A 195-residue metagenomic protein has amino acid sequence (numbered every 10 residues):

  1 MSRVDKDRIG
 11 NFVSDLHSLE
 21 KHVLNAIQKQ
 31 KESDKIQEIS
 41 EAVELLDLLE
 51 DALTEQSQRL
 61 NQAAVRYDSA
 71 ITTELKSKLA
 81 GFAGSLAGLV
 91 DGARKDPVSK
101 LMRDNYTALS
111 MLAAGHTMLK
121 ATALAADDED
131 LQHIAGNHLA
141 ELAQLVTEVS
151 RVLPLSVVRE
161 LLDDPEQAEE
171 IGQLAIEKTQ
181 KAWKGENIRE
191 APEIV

Functional and structural regions predicted by a protein language model:
V4-Q37, S99-A126: Alpha-helical bundle segments that constitute or directly flank the non-heme di-iron/ferroxidase center
I9-V13, K35-E41, L45-L46, R59 (+1 more regions): Soluble, non-transmembrane catalytic domains of enzymes that act on hydrophobic metabolites at membranes
S14, S40-L48, S77, R103 (+1 more regions): Short, charged, amphipathic alpha-helical segments
D15-H22, L48, A52-E55, R59 (+6 more regions): Charged, amphipathic alpha-helical oligomerization/scaffolding segments
V23-A26, N105-A191: Preference for long, well-ordered alpha-helical segments
I39-L79: Conserved alpha-helical segments that form or flank metal/cofactor-binding pockets of metalloenzymes
Q62-R103, P165-A175: Carboxylate-rich helix-loop segments that flank metal/cofactor sites and access channels in metalloenzymes
I194-V195: Long, non-catalytic architectural segments outside compact domain cores
